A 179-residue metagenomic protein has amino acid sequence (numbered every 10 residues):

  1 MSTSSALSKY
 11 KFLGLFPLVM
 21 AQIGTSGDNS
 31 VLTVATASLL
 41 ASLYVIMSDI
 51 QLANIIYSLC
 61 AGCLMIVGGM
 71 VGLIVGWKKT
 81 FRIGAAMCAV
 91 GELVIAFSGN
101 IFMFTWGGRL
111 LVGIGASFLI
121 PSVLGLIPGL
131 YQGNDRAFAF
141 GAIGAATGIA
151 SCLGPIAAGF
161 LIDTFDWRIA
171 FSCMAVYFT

Functional and structural regions predicted by a protein language model:
S2-T179: Transmembrane-helix bundle of Major Facilitator Superfamily
